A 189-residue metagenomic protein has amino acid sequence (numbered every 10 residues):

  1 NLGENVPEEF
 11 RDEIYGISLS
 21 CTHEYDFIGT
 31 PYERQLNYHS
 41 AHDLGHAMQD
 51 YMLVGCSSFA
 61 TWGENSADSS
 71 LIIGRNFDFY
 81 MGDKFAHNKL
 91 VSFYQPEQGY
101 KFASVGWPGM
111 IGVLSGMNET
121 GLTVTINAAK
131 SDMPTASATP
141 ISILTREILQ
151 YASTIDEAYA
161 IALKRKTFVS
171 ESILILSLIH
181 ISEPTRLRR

Functional and structural regions predicted by a protein language model:
N1-D156, I179: N-terminal mature-domain region immediately after signal-peptide cleavage in secreted/organellar precursors
L122, E171-S172, S182: Conserved active-site beta-strand-loop modules that form the wall/rim of enzyme catalytic pockets and either contain
I155-K166: Short, well-structured alpha-helical segments that form the helix of a local strand-helix-strand
K164-L174: Internal, well-folded beta-alpha domain core
I179-R189: Single conserved hydrophobic/aromatic residue that forms the stacking wall/gate of nucleotide- or nucleobase-binding
